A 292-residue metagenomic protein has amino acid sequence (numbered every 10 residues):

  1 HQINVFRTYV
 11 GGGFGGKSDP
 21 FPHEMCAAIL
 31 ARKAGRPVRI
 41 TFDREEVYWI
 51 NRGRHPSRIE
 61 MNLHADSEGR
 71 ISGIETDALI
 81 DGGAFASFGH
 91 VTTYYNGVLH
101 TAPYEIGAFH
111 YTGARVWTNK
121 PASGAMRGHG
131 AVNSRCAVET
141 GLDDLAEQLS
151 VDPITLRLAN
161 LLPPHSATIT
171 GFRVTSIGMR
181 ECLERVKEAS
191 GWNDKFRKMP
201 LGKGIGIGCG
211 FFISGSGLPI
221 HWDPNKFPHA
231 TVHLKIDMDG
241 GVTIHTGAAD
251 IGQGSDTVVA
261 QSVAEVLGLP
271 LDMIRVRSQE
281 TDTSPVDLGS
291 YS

Functional and structural regions predicted by a protein language model:
H1-S292: Structural alpha/beta core scaffold segments of enzyme domains
